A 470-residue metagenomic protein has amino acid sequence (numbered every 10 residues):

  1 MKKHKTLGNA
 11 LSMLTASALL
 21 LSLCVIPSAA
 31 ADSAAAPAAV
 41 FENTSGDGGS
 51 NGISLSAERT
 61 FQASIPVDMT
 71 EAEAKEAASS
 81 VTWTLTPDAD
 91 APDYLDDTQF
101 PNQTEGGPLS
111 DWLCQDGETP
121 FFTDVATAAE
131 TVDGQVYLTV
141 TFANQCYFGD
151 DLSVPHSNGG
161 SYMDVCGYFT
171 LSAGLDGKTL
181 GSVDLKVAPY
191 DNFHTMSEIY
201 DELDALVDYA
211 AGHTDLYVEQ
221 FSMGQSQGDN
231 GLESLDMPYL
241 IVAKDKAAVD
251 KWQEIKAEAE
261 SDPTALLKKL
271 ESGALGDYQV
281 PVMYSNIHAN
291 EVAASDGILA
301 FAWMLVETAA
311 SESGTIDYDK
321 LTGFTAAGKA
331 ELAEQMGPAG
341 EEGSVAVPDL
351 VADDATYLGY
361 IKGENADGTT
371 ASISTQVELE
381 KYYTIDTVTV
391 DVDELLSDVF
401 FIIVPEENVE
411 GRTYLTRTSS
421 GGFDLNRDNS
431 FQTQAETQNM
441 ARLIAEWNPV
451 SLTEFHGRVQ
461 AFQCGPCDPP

Functional and structural regions predicted by a protein language model:
M1-H4, S33-A35: Generic start-of-chain signal for non-secretory N-termini
K2-L14: Bacterial N-terminal signal peptides that target proteins for export
M13-L23: Bacterial N-terminal signal peptides
L21-S33: Sec-dependent signal peptide cleavage junction
D32-P470: M14 metallocarboxypeptidase catalytic domain recognition
